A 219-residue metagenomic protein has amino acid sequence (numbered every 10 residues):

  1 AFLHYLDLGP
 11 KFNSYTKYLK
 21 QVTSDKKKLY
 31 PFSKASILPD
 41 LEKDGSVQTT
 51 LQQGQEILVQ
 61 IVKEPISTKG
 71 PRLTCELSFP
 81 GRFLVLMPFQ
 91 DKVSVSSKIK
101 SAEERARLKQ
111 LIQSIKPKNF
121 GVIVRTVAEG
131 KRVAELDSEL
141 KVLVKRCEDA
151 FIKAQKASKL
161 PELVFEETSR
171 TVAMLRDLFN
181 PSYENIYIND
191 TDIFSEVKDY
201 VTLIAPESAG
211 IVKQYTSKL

Functional and structural regions predicted by a protein language model:
A1-L219: DE-rich acidic low-complexity regions and acidic surface loops
